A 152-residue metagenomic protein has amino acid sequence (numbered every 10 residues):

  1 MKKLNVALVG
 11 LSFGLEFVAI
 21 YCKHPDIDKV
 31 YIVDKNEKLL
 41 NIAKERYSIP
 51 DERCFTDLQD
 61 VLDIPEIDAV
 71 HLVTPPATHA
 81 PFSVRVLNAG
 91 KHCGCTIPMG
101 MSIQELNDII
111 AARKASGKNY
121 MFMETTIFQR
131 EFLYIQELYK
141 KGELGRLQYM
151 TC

Functional and structural regions predicted by a protein language model:
M1-S48: N-terminal Rossmann-like dinucleotide-binding module
N5, D28-K29, E66-D68, H92 (+1 more regions): Structural signature of beta-strand start/N-cap positions in the alpha/beta core of ABC transporter nucleotide-binding
L8, L72, C93-T96, Y120-E124: Short catalytic-loop micro-motif centered on adjacent basic/acidic residues
A19, L58-L62, Q136: Short hydrophobic/charged patches on amphipathic alpha-helices used for structural packing and interfaces
V30, E52, D68, Q148: Conserved acidic residues
I42-D51, A112-S116: Short, conserved SAM-binding/catalytic segment of Class I S-adenosyl-L-methionine-dependent methyltransferases
R53-A112: Beta-loop-alpha module in the N-terminal Rossmann-like domain of NAD(P)-dependent dehydrogenases, especially those
G100-C152: A contiguous active-site-proximal alpha/beta segment in oxidoreductase catalytic domains
